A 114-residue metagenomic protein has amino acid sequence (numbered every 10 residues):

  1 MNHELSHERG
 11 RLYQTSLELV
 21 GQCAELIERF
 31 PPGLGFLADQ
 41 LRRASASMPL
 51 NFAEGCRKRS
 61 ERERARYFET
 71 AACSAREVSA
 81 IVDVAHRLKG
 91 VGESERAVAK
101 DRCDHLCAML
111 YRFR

Functional and structural regions predicted by a protein language model:
M1-R114: Amphipathic alpha-helical assembly/interaction segments
